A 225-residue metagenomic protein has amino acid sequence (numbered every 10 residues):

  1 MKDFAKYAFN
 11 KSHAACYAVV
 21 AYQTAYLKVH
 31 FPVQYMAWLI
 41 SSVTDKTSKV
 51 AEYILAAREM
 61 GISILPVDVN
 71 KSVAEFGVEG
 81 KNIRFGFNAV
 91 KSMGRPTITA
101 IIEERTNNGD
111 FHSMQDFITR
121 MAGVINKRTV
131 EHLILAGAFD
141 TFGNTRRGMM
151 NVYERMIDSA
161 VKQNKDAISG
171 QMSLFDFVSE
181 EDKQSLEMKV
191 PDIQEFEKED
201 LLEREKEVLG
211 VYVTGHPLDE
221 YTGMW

Functional and structural regions predicted by a protein language model:
M1-W225: Noncatalytic, beta-rich nucleic-acid-contacting surfaces in large DNA/RNA-processing enzymes
